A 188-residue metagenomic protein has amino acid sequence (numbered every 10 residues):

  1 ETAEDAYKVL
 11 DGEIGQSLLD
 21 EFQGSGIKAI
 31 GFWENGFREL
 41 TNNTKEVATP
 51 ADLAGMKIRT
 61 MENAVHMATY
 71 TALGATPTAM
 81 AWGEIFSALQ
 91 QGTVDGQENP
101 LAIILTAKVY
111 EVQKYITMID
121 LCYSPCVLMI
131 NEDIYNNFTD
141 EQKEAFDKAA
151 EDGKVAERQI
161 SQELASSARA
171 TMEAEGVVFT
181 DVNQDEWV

Functional and structural regions predicted by a protein language model:
E1-K8, I14-V188: N-terminal secretory/targeting leader peptides
